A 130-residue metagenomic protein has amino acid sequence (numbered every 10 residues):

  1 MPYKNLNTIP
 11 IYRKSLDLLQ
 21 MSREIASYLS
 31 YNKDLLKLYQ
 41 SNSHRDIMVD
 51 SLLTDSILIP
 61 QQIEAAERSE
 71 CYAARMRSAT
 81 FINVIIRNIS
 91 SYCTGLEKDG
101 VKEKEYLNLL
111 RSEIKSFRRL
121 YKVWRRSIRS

Functional and structural regions predicted by a protein language model:
M1-S130: Amphipathic alpha-helical assembly/interaction segments
